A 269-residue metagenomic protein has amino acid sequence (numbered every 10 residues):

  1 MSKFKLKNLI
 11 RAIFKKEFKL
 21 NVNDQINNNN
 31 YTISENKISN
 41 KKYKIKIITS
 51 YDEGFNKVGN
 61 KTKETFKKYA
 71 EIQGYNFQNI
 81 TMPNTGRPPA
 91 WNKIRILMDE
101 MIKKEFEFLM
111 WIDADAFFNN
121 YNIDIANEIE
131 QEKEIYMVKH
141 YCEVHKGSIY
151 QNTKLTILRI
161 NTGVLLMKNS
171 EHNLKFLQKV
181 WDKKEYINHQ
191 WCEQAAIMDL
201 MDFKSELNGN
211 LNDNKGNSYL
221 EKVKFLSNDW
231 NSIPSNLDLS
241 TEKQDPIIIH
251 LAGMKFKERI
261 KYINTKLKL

Functional and structural regions predicted by a protein language model:
L6-E107, S205: N-terminal anchoring/stem segment of glycosyltransferases
S39-K42, E128-Q131, T156-I160, L239-Q244: Extracellular/periplasmic catalytic domains that process cell-envelope and extracellular macromolecules
M82, A114-A116, Y121: Short acidic donor-binding/metal-coordinating loop in glycosyltransferase active sites
P88-W91, R95, M167-K268: Catalytic core and acceptor-binding pocket of nucleotide-sugar-dependent glycosyltransferases
F106-D115: Short beta-strand-to-loop acidic/aromatic patch adjacent to the donor-nucleotide binding site
F118-I157: Conserved donor-nucleotide/metal-binding helix-loop-beta segment in metal-dependent transferases, i.e., the alpha-helix
K133-E134, T162-V164, I247: Small-molecule pocket liners
N152-M167, H189: A recurrent flexible, glycine/aromatic-enriched loop bordering the glycosyltransferase active site that acts as
